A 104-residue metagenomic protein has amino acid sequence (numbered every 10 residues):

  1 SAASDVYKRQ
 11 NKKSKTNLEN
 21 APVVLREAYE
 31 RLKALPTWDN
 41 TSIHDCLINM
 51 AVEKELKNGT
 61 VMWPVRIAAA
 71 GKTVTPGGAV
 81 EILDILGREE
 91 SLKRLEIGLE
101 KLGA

Functional and structural regions predicted by a protein language model:
S1-Y7: Short, small-residue-biased leader/transition segments that mark boundaries at the very start of proteins
K12-S42: Long, amphipathic alpha-helical coiled-coil segments characteristic of histidine-phosphotransfer scaffolds
N40-L102: Charged substrate- and nucleic-acid-binding regions of tRNA-handling and nucleotidyl-transfer enzymes, centered on
